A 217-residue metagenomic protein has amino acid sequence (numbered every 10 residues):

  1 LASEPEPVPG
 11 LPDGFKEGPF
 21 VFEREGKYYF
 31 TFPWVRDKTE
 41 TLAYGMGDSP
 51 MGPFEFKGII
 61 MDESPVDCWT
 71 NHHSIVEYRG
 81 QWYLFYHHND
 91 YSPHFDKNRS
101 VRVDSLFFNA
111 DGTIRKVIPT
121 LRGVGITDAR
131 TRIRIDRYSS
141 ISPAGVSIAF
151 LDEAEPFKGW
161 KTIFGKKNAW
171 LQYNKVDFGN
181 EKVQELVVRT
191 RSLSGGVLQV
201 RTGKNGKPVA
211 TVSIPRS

Functional and structural regions predicted by a protein language model:
L1-T211, P215-S217: Carbohydrate-active catalytic/glycan-binding domains of CAZyme proteins, especially the secreted or lumenal ectodomains
